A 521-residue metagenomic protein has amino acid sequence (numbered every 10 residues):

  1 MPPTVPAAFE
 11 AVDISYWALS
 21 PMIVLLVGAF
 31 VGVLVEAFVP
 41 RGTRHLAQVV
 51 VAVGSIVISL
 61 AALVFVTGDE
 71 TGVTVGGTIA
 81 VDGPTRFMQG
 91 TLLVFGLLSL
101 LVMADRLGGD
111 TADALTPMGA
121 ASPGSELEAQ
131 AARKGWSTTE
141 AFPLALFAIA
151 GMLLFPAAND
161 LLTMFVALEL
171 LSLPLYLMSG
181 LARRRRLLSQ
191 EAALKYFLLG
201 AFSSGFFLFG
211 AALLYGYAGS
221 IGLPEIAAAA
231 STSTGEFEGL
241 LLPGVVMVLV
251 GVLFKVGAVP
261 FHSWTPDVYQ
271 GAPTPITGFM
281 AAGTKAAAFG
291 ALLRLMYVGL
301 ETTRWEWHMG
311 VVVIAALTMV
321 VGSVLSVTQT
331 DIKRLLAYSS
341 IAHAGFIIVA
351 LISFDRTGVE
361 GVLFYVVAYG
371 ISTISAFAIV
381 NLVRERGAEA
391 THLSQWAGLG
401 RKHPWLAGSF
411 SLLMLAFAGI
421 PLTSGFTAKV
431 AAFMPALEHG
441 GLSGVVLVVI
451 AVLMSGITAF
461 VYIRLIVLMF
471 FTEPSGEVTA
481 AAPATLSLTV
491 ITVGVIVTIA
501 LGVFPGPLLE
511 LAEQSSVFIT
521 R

Functional and structural regions predicted by a protein language model:
M1-R521: Alpha-helical transmembrane segments of multi-pass membrane proteins predominantly involved in bioenergetics
